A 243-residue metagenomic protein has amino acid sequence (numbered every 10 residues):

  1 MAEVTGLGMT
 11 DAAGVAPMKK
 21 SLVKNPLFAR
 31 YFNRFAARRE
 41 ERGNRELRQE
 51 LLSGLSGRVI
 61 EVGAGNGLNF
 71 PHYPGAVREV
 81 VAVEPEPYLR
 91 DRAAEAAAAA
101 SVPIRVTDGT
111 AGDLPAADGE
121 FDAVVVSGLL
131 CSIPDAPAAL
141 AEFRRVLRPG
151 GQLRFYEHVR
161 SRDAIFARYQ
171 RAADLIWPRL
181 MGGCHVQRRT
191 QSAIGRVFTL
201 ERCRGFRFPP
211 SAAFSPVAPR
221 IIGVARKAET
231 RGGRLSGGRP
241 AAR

Functional and structural regions predicted by a protein language model:
G14-G57, L68-H72, Q170: Conserved class I S-adenosyl-L-methionine
I60-D113: Class I SAM-dependent methyltransferase SAM/SAH-binding core
G112-V124: A short acidic, Gly/Pro-enriched loop at the edge of an enzyme's catalytic core that lines a small-molecule cofactor
D122-D135: A short SAM/SAH-binding and catalytic strip from SAM-dependent methyltransferases
P137-P149: A short glycine-rich, Lys/Arg-flanked "PGG" loop and its adjoining helix->strand segment in the class I
G150-H158: Conserved beta-strand signature within the Rossmann-like core of class I S-adenosyl-L-methionine
G182-F198: Short alpha-helix
R204-L235, P240-R243: Core SAM-dependent methyltransferase catalytic element
